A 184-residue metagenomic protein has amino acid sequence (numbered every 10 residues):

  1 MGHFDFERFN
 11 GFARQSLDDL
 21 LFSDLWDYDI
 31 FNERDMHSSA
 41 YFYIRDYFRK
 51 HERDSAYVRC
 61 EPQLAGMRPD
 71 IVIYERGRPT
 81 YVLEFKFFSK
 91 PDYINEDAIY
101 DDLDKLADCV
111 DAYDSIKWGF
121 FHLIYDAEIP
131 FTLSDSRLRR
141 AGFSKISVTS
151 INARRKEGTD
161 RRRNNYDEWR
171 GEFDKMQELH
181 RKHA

Functional and structural regions predicted by a protein language model:
G2-D5, F9, N95-A98: Residue-level preference for long, well-ordered alpha-helices that form the structural scaffold of enzyme catalytic
D5-R59: Acidic-basic catalytic patches of nuclease active cores, encompassing PD-(D/E)XK and other metal-cofactor nuclease
L25-D29, F87-I94: Surface-exposed cleft-lining segments at the edges of enzyme active sites
H37, P91-D92, E128-T132: Short catalytic/ligand-binding loop motif for oxyanion handling, primarily in non-cytosolic enzymes, centered on
R53-Y81: Active-site metal-binding core of divalent-cation-utilizing nuclease and nuclease-like domains
K90-V110: Mg2+/Mn2+-dependent nuclease catalytic core
V110-L138: Nucleic-acid nuclease catalytic cores
R139-A184: Non-catalytic C-terminal interaction segments of nucleic acid-processing enzymes
